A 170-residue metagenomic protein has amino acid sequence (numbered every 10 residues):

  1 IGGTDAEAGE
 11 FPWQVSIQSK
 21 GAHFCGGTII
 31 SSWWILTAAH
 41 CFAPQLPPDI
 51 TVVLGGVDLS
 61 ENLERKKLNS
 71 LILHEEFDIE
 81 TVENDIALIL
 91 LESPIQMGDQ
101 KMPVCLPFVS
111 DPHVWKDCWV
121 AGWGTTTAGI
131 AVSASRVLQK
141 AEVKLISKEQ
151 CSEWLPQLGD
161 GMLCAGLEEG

Functional and structural regions predicted by a protein language model:
I1, Q14-K20, K116-G170: Extracellular trypsin-like serine protease catalytic domains
I1-L36, I50-G56, R136: Protease-domain processing segments flanking chymotrypsin-fold serine proteases, especially trypsin-like
G3, Q18, P44-Q45, G55 (+6 more regions): Small disulfide-bonded, cysteine-rich extracellular recognition modules and tandem repeats
A6-E10, I29, P44-Q45, S60 (+4 more regions): Extracellular/periplasmic catalytic domains that process cell-envelope and extracellular macromolecules
V15, G27, W33, T37 (+5 more regions): Terminal peptide-recognition signature
I35-A38, A43-I79, L138-K144, K148-Q150: Conserved H-D interstitial segment of serine endopeptidase catalytic domains
I72-D78, P94-S135: Active-site substrate-binding loop(s) of clan PA
A87-P94: Conserved beta strand-loop-helix elements of the APE1-like EEP
